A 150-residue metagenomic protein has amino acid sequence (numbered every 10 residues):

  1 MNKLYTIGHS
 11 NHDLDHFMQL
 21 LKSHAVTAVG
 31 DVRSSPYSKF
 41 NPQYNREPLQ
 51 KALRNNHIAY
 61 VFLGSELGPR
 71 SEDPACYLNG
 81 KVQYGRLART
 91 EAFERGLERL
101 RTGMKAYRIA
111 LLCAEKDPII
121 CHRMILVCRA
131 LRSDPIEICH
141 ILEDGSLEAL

Functional and structural regions predicted by a protein language model:
M1-L150: Residues lining hydrophobic/aromatic ligand-binding pockets adjacent to catalytic sites
